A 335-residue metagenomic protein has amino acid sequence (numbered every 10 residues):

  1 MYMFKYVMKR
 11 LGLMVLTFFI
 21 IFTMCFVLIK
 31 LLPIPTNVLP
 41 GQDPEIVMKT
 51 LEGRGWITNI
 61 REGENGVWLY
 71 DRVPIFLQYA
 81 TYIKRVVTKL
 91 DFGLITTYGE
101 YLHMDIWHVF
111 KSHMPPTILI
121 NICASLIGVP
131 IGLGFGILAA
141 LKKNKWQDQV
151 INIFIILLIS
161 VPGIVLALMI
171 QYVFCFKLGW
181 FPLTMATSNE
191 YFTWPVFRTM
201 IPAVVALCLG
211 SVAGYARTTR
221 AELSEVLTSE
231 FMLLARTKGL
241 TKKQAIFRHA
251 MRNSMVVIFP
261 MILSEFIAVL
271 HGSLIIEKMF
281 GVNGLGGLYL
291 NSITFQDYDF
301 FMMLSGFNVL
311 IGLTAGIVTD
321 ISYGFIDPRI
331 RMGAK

Functional and structural regions predicted by a protein language model:
Y2-K5, M114-Q147, G163, E190-K335: Alpha-helical transmembrane segments of integral membrane proteins, especially multi-pass inner/plasma-membrane
M8-M14: N-terminal signal-anchor/signal peptide hydrophobic helix marking the start of the first transmembrane segment
L11, R72-V87, D91, I106 (+8 more regions): Hydrophobic alpha-helical segments of integral membrane proteins, encompassing both true transmembrane helices
M14, H113, T117, I153-I156 (+2 more regions): Residue-level signal for discrete positions within transmembrane alpha-helices of multi-pass small-molecule
F18-A80, W180-V196: Hydrophobic alpha-helical transmembrane segments of membrane transport/permease proteins and related membrane-embedded
F19-M24, I75, Y79, I118 (+4 more regions): Hydrophobic alpha-helical transmembrane segments of multi-pass integral membrane proteins
M24-I34, R85, I153-L183, A206-S211: Membrane-water interface segments at the C-terminal ends of transmembrane alpha-helices in multi-pass inner-membrane
R61-L133: An internal, D/E-rich "acidic patch" concept
